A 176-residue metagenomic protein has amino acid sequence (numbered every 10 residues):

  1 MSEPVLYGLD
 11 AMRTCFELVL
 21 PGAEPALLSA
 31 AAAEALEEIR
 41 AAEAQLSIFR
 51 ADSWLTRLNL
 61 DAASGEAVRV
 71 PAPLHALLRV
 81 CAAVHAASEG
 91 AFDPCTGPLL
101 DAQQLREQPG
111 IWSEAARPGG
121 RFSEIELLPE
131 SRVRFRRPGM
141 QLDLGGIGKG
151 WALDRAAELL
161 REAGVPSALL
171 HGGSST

Functional and structural regions predicted by a protein language model:
M1-G145, R155-S167: A contiguous, well-ordered beta/alpha segment that forms the leading edge of an enzyme domain
A152: Short active-site segment of divalent metal-dependent hydrolases/proteases that encodes the spacing between
L169-T176: FAD-binding core of FAD-dependent oxidoreductases, characterized by glycine-rich FAD pyrophosphate-binding loops
